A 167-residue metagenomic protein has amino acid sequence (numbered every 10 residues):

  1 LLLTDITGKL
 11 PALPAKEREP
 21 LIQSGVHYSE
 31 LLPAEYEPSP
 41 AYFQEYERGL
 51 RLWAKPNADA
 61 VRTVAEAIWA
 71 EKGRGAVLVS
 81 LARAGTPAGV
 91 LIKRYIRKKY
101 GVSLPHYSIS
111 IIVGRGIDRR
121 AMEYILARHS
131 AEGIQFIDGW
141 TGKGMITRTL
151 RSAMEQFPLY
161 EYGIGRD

Functional and structural regions predicted by a protein language model:
L1-D167: PRPP-associated nucleotide enzymes
